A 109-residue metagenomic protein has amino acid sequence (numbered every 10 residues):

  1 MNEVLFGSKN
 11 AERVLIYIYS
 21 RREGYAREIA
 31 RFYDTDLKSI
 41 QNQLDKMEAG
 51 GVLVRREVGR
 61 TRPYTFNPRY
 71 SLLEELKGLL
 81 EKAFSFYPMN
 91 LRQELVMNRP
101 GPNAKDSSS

Functional and structural regions predicted by a protein language model:
N2-A11, Y25, V58-L80: Short, cationic-aromatic polyanion-contact patches
E12-I16: Pre-recognition alpha-helix immediately N-terminal to the DNA-recognition helix within helix-turn-helix or winged-helix
I18-R21: Short helix-capping/hinge SLiMs at alpha-helix to coil transitions
E23-F32: Short acidic, hydrophobic short linear motifs in intrinsically disordered regions
K38: Key DNA-contact positions within bacterial/archaeal DNA-binding proteins
L44-D45: Short, hydrophobic-biased segments on the C-terminal half of alpha helices that form "recognition helices"
E48-V58: A short, conserved structural fragment
S71-S109: Amphipathic alpha-helical dimerization/coiled-coil segments that flank or bridge DNA-binding/regulatory modules
